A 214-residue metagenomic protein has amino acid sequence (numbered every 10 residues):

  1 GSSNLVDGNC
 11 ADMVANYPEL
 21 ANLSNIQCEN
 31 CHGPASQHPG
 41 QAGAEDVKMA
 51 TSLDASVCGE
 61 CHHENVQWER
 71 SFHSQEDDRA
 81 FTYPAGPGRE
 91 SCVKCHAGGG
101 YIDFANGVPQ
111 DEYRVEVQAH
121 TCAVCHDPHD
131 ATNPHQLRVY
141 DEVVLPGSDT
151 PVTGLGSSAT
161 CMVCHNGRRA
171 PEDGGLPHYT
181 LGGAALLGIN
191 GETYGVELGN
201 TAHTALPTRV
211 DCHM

Functional and structural regions predicted by a protein language model:
G1-M214: Short sequence/structural segments immediately N-terminal
